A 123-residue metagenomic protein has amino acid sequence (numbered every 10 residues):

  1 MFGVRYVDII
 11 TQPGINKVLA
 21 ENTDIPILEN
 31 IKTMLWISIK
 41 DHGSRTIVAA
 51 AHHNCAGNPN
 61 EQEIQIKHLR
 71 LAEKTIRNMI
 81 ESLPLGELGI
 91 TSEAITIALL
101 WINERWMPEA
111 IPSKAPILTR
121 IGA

Functional and structural regions predicted by a protein language model:
M1-I9: Short catalytic helix/loop segments, enriched in acidic residues and glycine and frequently bearing histidine
F2, P13-I27, I37-H42, G57-A123: Divalent-metal-activated hydrolytic enzyme cores
V7-D8, T46-V48, A98-L99: Structural motif
I10-G14, A50-N54: Short loop/turn segments at strand-loop or loop-helix junctions that form parts of catalytic or ligand-binding pockets
K40-A51: Ordered, amphipathic secondary-structure segments that act as subunit-interaction surfaces in large macromolecular
